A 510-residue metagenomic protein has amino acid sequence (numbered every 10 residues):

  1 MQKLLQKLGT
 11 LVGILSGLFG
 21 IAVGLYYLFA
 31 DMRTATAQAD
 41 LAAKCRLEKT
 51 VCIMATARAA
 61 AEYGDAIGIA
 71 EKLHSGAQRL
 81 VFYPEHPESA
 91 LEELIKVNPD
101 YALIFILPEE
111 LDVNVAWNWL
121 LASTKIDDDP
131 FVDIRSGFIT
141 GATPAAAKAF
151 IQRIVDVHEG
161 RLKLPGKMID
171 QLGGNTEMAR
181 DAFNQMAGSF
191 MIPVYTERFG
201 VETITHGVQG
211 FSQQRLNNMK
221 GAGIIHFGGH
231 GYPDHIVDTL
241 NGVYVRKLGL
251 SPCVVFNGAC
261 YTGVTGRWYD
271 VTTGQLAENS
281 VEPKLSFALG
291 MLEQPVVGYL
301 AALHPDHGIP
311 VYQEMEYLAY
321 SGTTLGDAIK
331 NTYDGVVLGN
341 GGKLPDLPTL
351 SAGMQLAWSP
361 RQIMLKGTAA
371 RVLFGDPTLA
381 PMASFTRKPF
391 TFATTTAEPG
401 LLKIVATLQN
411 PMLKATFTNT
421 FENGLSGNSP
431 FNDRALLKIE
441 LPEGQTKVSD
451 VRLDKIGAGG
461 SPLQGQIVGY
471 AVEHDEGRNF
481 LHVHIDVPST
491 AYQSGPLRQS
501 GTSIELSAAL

Functional and structural regions predicted by a protein language model:
Q2-T34: Hydrophobic, helix-forming membrane-interacting segments
Q38-L510: Cysteine-dependent hydrolase recognition
